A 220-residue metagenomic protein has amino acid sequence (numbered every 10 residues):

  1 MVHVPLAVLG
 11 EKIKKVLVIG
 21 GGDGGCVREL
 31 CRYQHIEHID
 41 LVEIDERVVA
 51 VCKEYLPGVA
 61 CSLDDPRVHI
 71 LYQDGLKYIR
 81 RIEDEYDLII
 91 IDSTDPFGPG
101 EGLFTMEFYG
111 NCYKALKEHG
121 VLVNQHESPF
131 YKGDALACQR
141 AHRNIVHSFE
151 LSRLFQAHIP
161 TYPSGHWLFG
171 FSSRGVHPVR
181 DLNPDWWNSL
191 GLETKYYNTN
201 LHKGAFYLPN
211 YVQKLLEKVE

Functional and structural regions predicted by a protein language model:
M1-H119, Y131-C138, L216: The AdoMet/dcAdoMet-binding core of the Class I SAM-like
T94, H126-P129, A157: Histidine- and/or cysteine-centered catalytic micro-motif in compact active-site loops
Y109-G110, A135-H158, G170: Conserved Class I S-adenosyl-L-methionine
H119-H126: Conserved beta-strand signature within the Rossmann-like core of class I S-adenosyl-L-methionine
N124, F149-F155, V179-L182: Acidic/polar loop patches that form or flank catalytic/metal-binding clefts of enzymes that bind anionic ligands
K132, T161-Y162: Generic structural signal for helix capping and beta-alpha/helix-loop junctions
S164-E220: SAM/dcSAM-binding transferase cores
